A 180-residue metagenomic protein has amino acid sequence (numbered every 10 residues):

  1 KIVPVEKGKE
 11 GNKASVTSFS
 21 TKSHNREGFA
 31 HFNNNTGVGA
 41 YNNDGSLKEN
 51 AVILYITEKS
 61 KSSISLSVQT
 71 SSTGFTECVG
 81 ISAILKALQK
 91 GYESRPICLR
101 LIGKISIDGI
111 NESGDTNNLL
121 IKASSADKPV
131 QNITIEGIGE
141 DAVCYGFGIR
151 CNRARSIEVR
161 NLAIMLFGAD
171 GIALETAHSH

Functional and structural regions predicted by a protein language model:
E6-H24, G28: Extracellular fibronectin type III
E10, E93-R95, Y145, G168: Short loop/turn segments at connectors of secondary-structure elements within structured domains
A14-T21, L54-K59, I105, L119-I121: Generic detection of short hydrophobic beta-strand segments and adjacent strand-loop junctions
N25-C98: Acidic Gly/Asp/Thr-rich repetitive segments characteristic of extracellular carbohydrate-active and adhesion proteins
R100-G103: Acidic, glycine-rich low-complexity segments
S106-H180: Right-handed parallel beta-helix
